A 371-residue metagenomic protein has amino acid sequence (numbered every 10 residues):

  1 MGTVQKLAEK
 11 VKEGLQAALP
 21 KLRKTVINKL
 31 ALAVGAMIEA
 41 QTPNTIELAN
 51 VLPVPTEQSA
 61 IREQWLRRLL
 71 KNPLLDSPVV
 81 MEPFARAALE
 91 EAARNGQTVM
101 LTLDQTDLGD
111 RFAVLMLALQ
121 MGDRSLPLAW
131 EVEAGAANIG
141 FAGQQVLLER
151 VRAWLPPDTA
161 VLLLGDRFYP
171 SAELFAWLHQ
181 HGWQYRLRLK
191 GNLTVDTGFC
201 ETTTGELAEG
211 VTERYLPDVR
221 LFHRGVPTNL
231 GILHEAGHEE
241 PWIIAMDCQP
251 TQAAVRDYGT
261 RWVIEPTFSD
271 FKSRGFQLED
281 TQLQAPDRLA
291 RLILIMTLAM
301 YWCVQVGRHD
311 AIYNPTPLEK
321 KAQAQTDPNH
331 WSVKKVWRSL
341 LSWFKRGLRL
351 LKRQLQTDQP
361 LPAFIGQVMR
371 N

Functional and structural regions predicted by a protein language model:
M1-T42, N50, V80-E82, R94-V99 (+2 more regions): Single, function-defining residue in the core of a domain
S59-K71: Major-groove recognition helix of helix-turn-helix-like DNA-binding domains
R68-F84, A88: Short, basic alpha-helical nucleic acid-contact segments in DNA-binding proteins and DNA transaction factors
T102-L103: Short hydrophobic beta-strand that contains or immediately precedes a catalytic carboxylate
